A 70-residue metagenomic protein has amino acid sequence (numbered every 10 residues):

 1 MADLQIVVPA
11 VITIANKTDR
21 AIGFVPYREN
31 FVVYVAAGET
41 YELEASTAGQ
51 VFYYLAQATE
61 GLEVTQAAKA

Functional and structural regions predicted by a protein language model:
M1-Q5, Q66: Surface-exposed ligand/attachment interfaces on beta-rich extracellular proteins
I6-V8, I12-T18: Asparagine-centered strand-capping/turn motif at beta-strand->loop junctions
K17, G38-T40, K69: Intrinsic disorder/low-complexity segments
K17, Y27-N30, T59: Change "in extracellular beta-sheet-rich domains … of secreted and cell-surface proteins" to "in beta-sheet-rich domains
A21-G23: Short acidic/proline- and small/hydrophobic-mixed sequence motifs that coincide with surface turns and coil-to-beta
Y27-Q50: Intrinsically disordered, low-complexity Pro/Gly/Ser/Thr-rich segments with frequent PxxP/GP/PP motifs and embedded
G49-A70: Terminal connector regions
